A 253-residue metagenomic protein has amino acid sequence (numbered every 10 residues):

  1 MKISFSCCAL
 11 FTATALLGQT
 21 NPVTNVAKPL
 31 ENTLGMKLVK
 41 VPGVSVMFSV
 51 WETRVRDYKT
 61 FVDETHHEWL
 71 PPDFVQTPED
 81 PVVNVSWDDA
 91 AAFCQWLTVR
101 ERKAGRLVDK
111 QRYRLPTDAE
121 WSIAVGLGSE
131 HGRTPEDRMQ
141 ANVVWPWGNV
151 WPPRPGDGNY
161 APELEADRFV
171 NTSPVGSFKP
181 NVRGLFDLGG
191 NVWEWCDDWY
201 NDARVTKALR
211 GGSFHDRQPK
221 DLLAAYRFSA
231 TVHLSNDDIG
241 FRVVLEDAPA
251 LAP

Functional and structural regions predicted by a protein language model:
M1-F5: Positively charged n-region of N-terminal signal peptides that target proteins for export
A9-G18: Hydrophobic h-region of N-terminal signal peptides that target proteins for export in Gram-negative bacteria
Q19-N25: Cleaved targeting-peptide boundary
A27-L70, P81-A91, T98, G190 (+1 more regions): A short glycine-rich, aromatic-capped structural motif
E52, N149, S213-D216, L245-P249: Non-catalytic surface loops within mature trypsin-like serine protease
L70-Q76: A short, aromatic/hydrophobic, helix- or strand-capping loop or linear motif that either lines the entrance/gate
Q76, W87-F228, V232-D237: Functional-site microenvironments in short loops/helix caps that host divalent-cation chemistry
D237-A252: Short, structured beta-strand segments at or near domain termini in extracellular proteins/domains
